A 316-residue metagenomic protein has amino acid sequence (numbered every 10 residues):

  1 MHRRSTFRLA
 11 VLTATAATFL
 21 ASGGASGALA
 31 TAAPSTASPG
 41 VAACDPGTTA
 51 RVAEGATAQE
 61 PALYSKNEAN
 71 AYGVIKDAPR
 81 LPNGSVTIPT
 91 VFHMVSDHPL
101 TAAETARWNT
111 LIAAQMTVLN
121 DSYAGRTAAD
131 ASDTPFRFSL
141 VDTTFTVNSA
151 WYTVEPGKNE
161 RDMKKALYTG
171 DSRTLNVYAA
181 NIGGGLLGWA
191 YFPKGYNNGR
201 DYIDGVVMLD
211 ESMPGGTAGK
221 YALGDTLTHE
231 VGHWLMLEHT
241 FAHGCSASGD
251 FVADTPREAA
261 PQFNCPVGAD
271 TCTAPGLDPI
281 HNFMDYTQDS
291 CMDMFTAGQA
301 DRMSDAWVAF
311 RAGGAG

Functional and structural regions predicted by a protein language model:
M1-A33: Secretory targeting and sorting signals
T31-R173, V308-A315: Propeptide-to-catalytic entry region of secreted or membrane-anchored zinc metalloproteases
I88-M94, R137-L140, T174-A179, D204-D210 (+3 more regions): Structural recognition of the beta-strand scaffold that forms the well-ordered cores of secreted hydrolase catalytic
M94, M116, N120-T127, A179-N181 (+5 more regions): Sec/Tat-exported extracytoplasmic proteins
V95-P99, T144-T146, N181-G185, S212-G215 (+2 more regions): Solvent-exposed loop/turn segments at secondary-structure junctions within structured extracellular/periplasmic domains
K164-H239: Active-site-proximal segment of zinc-dependent metalloprotease catalytic domains
G219-M294: The catalytic-center signature of Zn2+-dependent metalloproteases
D293-G316: Pan-zinc metallopeptidase signature
